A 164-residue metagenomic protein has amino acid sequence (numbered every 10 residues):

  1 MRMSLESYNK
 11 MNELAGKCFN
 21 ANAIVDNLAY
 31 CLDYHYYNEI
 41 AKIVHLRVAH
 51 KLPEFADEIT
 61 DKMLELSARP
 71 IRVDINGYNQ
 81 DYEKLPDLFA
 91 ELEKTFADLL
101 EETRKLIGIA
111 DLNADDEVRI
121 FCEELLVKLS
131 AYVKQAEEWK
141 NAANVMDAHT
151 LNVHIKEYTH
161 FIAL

Functional and structural regions predicted by a protein language model:
M1-L164: Iron-associated oxidoreductase/ferritin-like identity signal
